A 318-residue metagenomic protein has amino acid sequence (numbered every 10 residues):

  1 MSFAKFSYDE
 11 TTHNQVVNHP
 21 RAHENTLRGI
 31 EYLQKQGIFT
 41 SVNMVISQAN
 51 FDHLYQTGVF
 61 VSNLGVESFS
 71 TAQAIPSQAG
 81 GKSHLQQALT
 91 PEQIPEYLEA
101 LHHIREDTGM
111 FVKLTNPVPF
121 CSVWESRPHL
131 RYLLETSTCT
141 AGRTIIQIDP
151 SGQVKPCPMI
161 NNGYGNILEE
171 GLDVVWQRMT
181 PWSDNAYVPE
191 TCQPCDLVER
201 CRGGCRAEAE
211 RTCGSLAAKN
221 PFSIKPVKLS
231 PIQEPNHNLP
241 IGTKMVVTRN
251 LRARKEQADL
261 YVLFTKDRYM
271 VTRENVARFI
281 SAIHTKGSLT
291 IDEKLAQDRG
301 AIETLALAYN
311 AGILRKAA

Functional and structural regions predicted by a protein language model:
S2-S151, K155-M159: Radical SAM enzyme [4Fe-4S]-AdoMet core and its adjacent flexible, acidic and glycine-rich loops/tails across
E92-S126, Q153-G203, A209-T212: C-terminal accessory region of radical SAM enzymes
R131, Q177-T180, L260, Y269 (+1 more regions): N-terminal [4Fe-4S]-dependent radical SAM core
R143, D149-S151, C192, R202 (+2 more regions): Active-site lining segments that contact anionic ligands and/or coordinate catalytic metals
E208-K225: Short cysteine/histidine-rich metal-coordination sites, predominantly Zn2+-binding motifs
N220-N250: Short Fe-S-cluster ligation motifs
R249-A277: Short alpha-helical segments that sit at the start of domains
R268-A318: Long, charge-rich, low-complexity alpha-helical segments
